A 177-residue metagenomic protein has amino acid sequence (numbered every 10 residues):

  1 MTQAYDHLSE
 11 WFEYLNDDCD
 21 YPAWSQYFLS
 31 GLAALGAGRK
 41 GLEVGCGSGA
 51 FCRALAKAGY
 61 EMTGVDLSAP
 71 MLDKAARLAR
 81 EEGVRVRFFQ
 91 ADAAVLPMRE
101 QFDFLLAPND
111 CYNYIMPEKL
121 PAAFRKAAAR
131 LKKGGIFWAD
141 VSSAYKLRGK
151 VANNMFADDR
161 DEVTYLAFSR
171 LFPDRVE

Functional and structural regions predicted by a protein language model:
M1-G36: Conserved class I S-adenosyl-L-methionine
G38-G45: Conserved class I S-adenosyl-L-methionine
A50-V95: Class I SAM-dependent methyltransferase SAM/SAH-binding core
P97-F104: A short acidic, Gly/Pro-enriched loop at the edge of an enzyme's catalytic core that lines a small-molecule cofactor
P108-N109: Residues lining the SAM
N113-Y114: A short His-aromatic
E118, W138-E177: SAM-dependent methyltransferase
P121-K133: A short glycine-rich, Lys/Arg-flanked "PGG" loop and its adjoining helix->strand segment in the class I
